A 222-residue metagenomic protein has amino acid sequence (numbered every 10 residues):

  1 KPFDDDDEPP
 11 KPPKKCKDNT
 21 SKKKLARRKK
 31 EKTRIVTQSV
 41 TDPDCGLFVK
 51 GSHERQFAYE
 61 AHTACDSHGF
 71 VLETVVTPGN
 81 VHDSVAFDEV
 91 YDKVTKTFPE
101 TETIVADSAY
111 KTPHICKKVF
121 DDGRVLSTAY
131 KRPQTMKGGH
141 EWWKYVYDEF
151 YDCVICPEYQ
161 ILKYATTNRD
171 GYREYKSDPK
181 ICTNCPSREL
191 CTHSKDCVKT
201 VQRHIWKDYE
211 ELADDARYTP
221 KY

Functional and structural regions predicted by a protein language model:
K1-Y222: Anion-binding and metal-coordination hotspots
